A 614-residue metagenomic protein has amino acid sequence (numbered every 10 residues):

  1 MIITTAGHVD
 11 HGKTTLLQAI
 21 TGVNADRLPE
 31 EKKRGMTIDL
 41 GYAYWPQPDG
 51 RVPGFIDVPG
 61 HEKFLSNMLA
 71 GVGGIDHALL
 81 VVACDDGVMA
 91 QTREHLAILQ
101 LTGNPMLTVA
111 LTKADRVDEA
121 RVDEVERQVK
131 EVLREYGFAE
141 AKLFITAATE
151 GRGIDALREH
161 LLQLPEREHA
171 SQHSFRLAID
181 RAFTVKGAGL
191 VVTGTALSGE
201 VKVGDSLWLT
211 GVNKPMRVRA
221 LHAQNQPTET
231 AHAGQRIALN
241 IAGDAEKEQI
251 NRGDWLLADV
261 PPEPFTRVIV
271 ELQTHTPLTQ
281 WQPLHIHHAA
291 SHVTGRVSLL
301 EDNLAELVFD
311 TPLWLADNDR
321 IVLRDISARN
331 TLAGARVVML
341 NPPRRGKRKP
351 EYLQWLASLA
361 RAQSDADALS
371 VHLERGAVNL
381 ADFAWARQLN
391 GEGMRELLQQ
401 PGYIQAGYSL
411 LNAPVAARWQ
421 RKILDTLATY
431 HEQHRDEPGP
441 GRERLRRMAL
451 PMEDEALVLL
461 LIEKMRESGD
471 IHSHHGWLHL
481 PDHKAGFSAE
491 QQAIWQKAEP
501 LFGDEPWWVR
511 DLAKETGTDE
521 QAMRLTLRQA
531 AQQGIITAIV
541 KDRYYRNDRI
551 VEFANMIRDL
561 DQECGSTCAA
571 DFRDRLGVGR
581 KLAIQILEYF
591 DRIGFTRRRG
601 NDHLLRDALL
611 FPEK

Functional and structural regions predicted by a protein language model:
M1-V58, D205: Conserved G1/Walker A P-loop phosphate-binding module
I3-G7, H11-I20, K63-L69, G87-A90 (+1 more regions): P-loop/Walker A NTP-binding module and the surrounding RecA-like catalytic core of P-loop NTPases
T5, M106, V117-R121, Q128-E131 (+4 more regions): C-terminal effector modules of nucleic-acid-centric enzymes and ribosome-associated factors
A6-H8, E30, G35-M36, Y44-Q47 (+11 more regions): Replace "in large, NTP-powered and nucleic-acid-processing enzymes" with "in large, NTP-powered factors and other
D10, L16, G35, D57 (+13 more regions): Residue-level signature of catalytic and energy-coupling elements of molecular machines, predominantly ATP/GTP-dependent
V52, V58-K63, V72-L96, Q100-E124: Conserved Switch II/interswitch segment of TRAFAC-class P-loop GTPases
H61-E62, D85-M89, N104, K113-D118 (+7 more regions): Conserved nucleotide-binding/hydrolysis micro-motifs of P-loop NTPases
A114, E131-T276: Conserved catalytic-core segments of large NTP-driven translation/proteostasis enzymes
